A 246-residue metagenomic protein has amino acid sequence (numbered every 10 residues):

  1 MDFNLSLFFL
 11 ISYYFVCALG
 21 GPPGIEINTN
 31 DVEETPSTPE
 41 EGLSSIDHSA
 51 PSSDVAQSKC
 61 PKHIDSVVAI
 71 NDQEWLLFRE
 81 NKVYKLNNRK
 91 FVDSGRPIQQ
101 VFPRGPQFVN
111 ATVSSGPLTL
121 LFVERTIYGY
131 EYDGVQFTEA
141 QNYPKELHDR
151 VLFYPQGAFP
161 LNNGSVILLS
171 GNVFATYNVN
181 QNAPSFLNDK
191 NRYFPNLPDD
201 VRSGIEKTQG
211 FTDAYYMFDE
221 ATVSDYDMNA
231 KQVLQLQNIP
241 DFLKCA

Functional and structural regions predicted by a protein language model:
M1-F3, V32: Acidic/serine- and proline-rich intrinsically disordered regions
F3-G20: Cleavable N-terminal signal peptides of Sec/SRP-targeted secreted and luminal proteins
C17-A246: Disulfide-stabilized extracellular ectodomains of secreted/luminal proteins, especially beta-rich
